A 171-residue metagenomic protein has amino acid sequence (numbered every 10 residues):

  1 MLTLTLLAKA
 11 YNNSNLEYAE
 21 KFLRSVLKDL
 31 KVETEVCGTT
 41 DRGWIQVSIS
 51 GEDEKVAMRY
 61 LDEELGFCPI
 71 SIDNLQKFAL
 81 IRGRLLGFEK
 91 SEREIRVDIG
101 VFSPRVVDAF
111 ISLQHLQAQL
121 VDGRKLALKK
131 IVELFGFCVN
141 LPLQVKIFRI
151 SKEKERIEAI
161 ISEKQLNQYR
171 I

Functional and structural regions predicted by a protein language model:
M1-I171: Single-stranded RNA-binding regions, centering on S1/OB-family and related RNA-binding modules
